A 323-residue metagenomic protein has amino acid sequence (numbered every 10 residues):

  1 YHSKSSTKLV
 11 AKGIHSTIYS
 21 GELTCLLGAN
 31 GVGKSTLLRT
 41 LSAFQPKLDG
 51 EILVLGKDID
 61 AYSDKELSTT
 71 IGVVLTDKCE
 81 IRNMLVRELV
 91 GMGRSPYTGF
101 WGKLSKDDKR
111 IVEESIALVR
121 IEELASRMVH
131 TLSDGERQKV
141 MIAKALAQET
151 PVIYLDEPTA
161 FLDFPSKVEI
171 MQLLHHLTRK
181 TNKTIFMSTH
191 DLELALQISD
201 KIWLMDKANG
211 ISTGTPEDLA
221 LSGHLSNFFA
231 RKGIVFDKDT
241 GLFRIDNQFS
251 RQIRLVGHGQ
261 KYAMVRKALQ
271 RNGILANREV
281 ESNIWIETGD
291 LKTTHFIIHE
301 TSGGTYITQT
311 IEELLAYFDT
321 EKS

Functional and structural regions predicted by a protein language model:
L27-A29: The feature captures the beta-strand-to-loop junction immediately N-terminal to the Walker
S42: Helix-to-loop junction immediately C-terminal to a conserved catalytic motif
G50-D58, L67: Conserved ABC transporter NBD signature motif
G91, K106-L124: Conserved ABC ATPase "signature" region
K103, M128-L132, E136: Conserved ABC ATPase signature
I153-E157: Catalytic Walker B motif of ABC-type/P-loop ATPase nucleotide-binding domains
